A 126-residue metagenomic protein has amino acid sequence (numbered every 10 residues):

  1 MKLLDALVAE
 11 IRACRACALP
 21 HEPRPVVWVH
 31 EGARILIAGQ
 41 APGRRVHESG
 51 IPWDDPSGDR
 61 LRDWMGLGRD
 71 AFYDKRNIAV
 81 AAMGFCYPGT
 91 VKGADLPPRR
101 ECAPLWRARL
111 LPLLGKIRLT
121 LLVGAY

Functional and structural regions predicted by a protein language model:
M1-Y126: A polyanion-binding, active-site-adjacent surface
